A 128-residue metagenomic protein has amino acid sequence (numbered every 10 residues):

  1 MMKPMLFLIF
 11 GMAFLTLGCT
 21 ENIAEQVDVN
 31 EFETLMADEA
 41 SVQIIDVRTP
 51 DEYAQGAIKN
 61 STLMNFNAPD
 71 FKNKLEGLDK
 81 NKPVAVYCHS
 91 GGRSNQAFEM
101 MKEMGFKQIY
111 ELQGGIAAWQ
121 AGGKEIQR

Functional and structural regions predicted by a protein language model:
M2-F10, F14-V42, P50-P83, G92-R128: Rhodanese-like catalytic fold shared by cysteine-dependent sulfurtransferases and DSP/PTP-type phosphatases
Y87: Short, surface-exposed ligand- or partner-binding patches at beta-edge/loop junctions that are enriched in aromatics
